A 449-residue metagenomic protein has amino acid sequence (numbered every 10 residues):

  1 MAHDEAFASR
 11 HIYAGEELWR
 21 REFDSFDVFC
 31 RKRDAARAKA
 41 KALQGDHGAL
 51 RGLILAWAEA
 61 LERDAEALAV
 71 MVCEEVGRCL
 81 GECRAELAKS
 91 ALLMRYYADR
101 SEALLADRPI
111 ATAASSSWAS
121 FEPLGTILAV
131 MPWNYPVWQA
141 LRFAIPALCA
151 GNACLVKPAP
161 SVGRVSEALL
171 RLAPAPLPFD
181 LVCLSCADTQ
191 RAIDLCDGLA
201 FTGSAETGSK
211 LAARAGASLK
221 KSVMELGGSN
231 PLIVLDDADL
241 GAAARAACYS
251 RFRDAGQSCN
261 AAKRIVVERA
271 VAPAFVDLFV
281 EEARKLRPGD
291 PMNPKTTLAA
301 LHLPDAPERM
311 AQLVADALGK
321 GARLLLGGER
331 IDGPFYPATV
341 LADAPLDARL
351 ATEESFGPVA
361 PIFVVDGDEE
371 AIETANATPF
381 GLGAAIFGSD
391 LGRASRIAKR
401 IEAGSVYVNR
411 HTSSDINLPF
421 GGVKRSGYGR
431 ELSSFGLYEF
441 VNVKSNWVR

Functional and structural regions predicted by a protein language model:
M1-S116: N-terminal Rossmann-like NAD(P)+-binding subdomain of aldehyde/semialdehyde dehydrogenases
A14-R20, L195, I233, V314 (+2 more regions): Conserved C-terminal structural/oligomerization subdomain of aldehyde/semialdehyde dehydrogenase
G15, L50, V72, M94 (+9 more regions): Residue-level signal for inorganic ion chemistry
E17-D24, A38-L43, A129, L232-V234 (+5 more regions): Short, well-ordered beta-strand elements within core beta-sheets of diverse protein domains
V28, A187-R191, E370: Short acidic active-site motifs
A40-Q44, A58-A65, A69, V76 (+18 more regions): Structural signal for hydrophobic packing residues in well-ordered secondary-structure cores of soluble enzyme domains
P109-A242, V365: Rossmann-like NAD(P) dinucleotide-binding subdomain of oxidoreductase/dehydrogenase enzymes
G198, E206-P345, V408: ALDH superfamily catalytic-core signature
